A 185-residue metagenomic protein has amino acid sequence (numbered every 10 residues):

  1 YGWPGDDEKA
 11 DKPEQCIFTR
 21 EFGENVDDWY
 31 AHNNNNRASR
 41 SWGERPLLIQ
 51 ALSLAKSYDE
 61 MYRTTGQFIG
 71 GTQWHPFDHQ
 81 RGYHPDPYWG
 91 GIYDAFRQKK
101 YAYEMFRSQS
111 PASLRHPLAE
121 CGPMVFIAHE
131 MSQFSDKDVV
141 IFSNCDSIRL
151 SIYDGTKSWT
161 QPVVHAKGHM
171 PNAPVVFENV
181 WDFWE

Functional and structural regions predicted by a protein language model:
Y1-E104, G122-H129, D136, V163 (+1 more regions): Substrate-binding/catalytic cleft of secreted carbohydrate-active enzymes, primarily glycoside hydrolases
G23, F77, M131, C145 (+2 more regions): A broadly conserved detector of short glycine/acidic/proline-rich loop/turn motifs that flank catalytic sites and bind
R107-R149, V175: Surface beta-strand/loop "capping" patches
D136-V163, E185: Beta-strand-rich binding/interaction modules
A166-W184: Aromatic sugar-binding surface patches on proteins that engage polysaccharides or sugar-phosphate polymers
